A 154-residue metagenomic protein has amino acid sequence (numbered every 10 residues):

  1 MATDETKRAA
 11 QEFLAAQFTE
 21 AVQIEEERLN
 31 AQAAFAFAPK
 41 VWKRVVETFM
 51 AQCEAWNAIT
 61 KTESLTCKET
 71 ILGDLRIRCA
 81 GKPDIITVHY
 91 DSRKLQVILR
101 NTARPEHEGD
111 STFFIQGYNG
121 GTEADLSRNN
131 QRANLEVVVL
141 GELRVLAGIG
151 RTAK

Functional and structural regions predicted by a protein language model:
M1, E5, A33-A36, K40 (+3 more regions): Alpha-helix boundary/N-cap detector
M1-E25: Eukaryotic low-complexity, non-globular regulatory regions
F18-T66: Contiguous, amphipathic alpha-helical segments that mediate oligomerization or scaffolding in large protein assemblies
K61-R78: Generic signature of mature, soluble extracytoplasmic domains
G73-K154: Intrinsic disorder/low-complexity polar-acidic segments
